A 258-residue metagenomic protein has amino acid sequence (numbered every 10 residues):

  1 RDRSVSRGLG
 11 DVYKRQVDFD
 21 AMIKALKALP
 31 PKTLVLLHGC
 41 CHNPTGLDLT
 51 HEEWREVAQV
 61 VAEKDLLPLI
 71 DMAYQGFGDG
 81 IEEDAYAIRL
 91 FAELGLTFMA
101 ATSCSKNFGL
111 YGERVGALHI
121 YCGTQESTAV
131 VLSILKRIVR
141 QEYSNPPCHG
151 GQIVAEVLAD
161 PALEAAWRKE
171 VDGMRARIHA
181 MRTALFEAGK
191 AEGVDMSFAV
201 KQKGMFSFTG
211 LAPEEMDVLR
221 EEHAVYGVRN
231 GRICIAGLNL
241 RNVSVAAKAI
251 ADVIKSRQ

Functional and structural regions predicted by a protein language model:
D2-Y13: Single conserved hydrophobic/aromatic residue that forms the stacking wall/gate of nucleotide- or nucleobase-binding
R7, P68, F98, Y226-G227: Hydrophobic beta-strand scaffold residues
K14-F77: Active-site phosphate-binding strand-loop segment of PLP-dependent enzymes
I23, E126, E187-K190, L211-Q258: PLP-dependent enzyme catalytic core of the Aspartate aminotransferase-like
D84-V130, I134: Active-site PLP attachment segment
L132-G151, V157-F186: Structural signature of PLP-dependent enzymes
A166-E222: Conserved PLP-binding catalytic core of the aspartate aminotransferase-like
